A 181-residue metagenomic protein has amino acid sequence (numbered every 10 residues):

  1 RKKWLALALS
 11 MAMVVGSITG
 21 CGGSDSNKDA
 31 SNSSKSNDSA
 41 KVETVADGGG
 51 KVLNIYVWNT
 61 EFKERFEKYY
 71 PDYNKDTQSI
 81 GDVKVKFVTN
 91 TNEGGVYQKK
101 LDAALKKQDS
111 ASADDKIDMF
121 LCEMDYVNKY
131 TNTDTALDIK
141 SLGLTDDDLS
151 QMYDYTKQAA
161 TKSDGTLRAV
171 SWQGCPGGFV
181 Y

Functional and structural regions predicted by a protein language model:
R1-L53: Short, low-complexity disordered leader/linker segments with a strong preference for bacterial N-terminal type II
M11, F120, F179: Residues that recognize and position ribonucleotide moieties
C21-G22, Y70-Y73, D134-D138: Short secondary-structure boundary/capping segments
G22, Y69, E93, A159-K162: Alpha-helical packing segments of well-folded alpha/beta enzyme cores
S34-S39, C175-Y181: Short, intrinsically disordered, charge-balanced linker/junction segments flanking boundaries in proteins
G50-N54, N59-M124: Early extracytoplasmic/lumenal segment of secretory-pathway proteins
C122-G178: Hinge/lid segment of periplasmic solute-binding proteins
